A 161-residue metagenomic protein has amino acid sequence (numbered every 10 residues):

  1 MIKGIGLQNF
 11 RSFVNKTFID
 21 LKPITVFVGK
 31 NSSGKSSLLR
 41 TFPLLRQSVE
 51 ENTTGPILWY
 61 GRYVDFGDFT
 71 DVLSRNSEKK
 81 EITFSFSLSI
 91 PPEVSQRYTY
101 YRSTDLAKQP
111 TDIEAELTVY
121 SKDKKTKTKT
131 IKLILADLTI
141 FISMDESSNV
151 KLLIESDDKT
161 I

Functional and structural regions predicted by a protein language model:
M1-I161: P-loop NTPase switch/coupling surface
